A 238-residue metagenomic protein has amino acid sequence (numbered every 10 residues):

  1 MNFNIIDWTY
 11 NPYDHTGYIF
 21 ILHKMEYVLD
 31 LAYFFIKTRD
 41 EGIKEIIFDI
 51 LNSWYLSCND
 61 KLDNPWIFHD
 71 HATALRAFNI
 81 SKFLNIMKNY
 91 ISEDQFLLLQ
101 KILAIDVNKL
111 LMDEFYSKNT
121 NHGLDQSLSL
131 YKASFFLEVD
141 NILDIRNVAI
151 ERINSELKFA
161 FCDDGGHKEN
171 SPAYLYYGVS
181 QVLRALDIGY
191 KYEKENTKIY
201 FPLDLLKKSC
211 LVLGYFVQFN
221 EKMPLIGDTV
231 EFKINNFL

Functional and structural regions predicted by a protein language model:
M1-I5: Hydrophobic alpha-helical membrane-insertion signals
I6-W8, M25: Surface-exposed beta-strand-to-loop junctions that form interaction patches on eukaryotic regulatory domains
Y10-P12: Active-site flanking loop/helix segments enriched in acidic
H15-V217: Aromatic-lined, polymer-binding surfaces characteristic of secreted/periplasmic polysaccharide-degrading enzymes
K198-I199, E221-G227: Acidic/polar loop patches that form or flank catalytic/metal-binding clefts of enzymes that bind anionic ligands
L203, K207, L225-F232: Short, surface-exposed recognition loops and adjoining beta-strand edges that mediate ligand/DNA contacts, enriched
L211, V217, K222-M223, I234: Alpha-helical scaffold segments of alpha-solenoid architecture
F232-L238: Aromatic (Trp/Tyr) and acidic
